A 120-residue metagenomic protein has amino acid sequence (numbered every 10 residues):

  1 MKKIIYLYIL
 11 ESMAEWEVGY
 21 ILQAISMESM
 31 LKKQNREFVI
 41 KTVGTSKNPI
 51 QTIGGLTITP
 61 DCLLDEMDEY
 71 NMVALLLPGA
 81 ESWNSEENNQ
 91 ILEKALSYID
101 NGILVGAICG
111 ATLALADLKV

Functional and structural regions predicted by a protein language model:
M1-N101, A114-V120: Extended, subdomain-level signal for the structured scaffold at the beginning of enzyme domains
I108-C109: Short, thiol/selenol-centered motifs that function as redox-active sites or metal-ligating centers
